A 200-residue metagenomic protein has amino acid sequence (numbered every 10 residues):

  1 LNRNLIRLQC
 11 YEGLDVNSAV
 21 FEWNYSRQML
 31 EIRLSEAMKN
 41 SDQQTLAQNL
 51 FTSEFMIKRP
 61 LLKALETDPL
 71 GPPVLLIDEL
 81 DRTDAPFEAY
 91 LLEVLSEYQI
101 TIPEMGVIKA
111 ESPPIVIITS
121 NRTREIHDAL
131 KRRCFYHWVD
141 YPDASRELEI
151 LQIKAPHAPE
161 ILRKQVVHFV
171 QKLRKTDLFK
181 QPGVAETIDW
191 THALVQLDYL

Functional and structural regions predicted by a protein language model:
L1-L200: C-terminal regulatory/interaction module of P-loop NTP-utilizing enzymes
